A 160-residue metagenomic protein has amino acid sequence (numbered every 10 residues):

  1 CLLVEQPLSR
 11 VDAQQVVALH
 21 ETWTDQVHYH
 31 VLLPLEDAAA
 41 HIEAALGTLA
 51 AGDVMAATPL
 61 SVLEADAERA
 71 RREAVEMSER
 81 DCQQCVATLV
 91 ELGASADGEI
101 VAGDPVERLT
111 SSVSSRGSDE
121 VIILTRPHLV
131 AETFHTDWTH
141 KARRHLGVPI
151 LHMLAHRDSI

Functional and structural regions predicted by a protein language model:
C1-D66, A155, S159: Small/aliphatic-rich secondary-structure junction motif
Q15, Q84, R108-L109: Well-ordered alpha-helical segments embedded in enzymatic catalytic cores
V27-H30, S95, E120, P149: Residues at the starts of beta-strands that form the adenosine-phosphate
L60-E79: A short acidic, glycine-rich active-site loop that binds or catalyzes chemistry on phosphate/adenosine moieties
V75-V86, T136-T139: Short, surface-exposed alpha-helical segments at coil->helix boundaries
V90-E120: Structural beta-alpha unit
L124-K141: Glycine-rich, Arg-bearing micro-motifs that act as flexible, cationic patches
R143-I160: Short, flexible loop segments at boundaries between secondary-structure elements
